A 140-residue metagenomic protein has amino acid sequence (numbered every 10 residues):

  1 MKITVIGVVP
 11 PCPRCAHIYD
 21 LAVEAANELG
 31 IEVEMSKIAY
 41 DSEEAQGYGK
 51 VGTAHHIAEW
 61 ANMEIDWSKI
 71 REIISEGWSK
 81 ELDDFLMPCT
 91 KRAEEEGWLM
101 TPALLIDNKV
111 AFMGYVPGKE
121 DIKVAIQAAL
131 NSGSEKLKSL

Functional and structural regions predicted by a protein language model:
M1-E44: Local sequence-structure signature of Cys/Sec-based thiol-disulfide redox active-site neighborhoods
I3-I6, M35, M100, I122 (+1 more regions): Hydrophobic beta-strand residues in large extracellular and virion-surface proteins
C15-A16, Y48, Y115: A short acidic (Asp/Glu
E24, E72, V124, A128: Charged/polar, solvent-exposed surface patches and flexible loops
V33-I38, D66-I70, G133-L140: Short C-terminal domain-edge/linker segments immediately following a structured domain
A39-L99: Thioredoxin-like thiol-disulfide oxidoreductase module
I106-K138: Non-catalytic, surface beta->alpha helical segment in thiol-disulfide oxidoreductase systems
